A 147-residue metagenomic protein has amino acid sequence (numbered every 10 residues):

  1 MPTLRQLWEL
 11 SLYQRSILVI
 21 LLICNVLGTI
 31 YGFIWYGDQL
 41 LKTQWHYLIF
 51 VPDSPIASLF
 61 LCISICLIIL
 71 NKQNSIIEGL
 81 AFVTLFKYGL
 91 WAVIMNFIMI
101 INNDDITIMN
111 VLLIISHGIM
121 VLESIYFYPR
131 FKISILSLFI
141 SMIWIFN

Functional and structural regions predicted by a protein language model:
M1-L22: N-terminal membrane topogenic signal
C24, G28-Q73: Selected alpha-helical membrane-embedding segments in polytopic membrane proteins
C24-G28, I76-M99: Small-polar-interrupted transmembrane alpha-helices in polytopic inner-membrane proteins
G32-L41, V93-D104: Juxtamembrane "helix-exit" motif on the non-cytosolic side of transmembrane helices
K42-F50, N103-I115: Non-cytosolic membrane-interface motifs at loop->transmembrane helix junctions
V83-F86, L136-N147: Central hydrophobic cores of alpha-helical transmembrane segments in multi-pass integral membrane proteins
I98-I108, F127-R130: Membrane-interface helix caps and helix-loop-helix hairpins in membrane proteins
G118-I135: Alpha-helical transmembrane segments in multipass membrane proteins, preferentially the mid-helix core
